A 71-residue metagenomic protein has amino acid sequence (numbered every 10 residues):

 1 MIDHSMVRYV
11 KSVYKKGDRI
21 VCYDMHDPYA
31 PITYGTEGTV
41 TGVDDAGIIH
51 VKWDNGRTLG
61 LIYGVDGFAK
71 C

Functional and structural regions predicted by a protein language model:
I2-K11, K15-C71: Basic/aromatic-rich interaction segments and small domains that mediate binding to polyanionic partners
